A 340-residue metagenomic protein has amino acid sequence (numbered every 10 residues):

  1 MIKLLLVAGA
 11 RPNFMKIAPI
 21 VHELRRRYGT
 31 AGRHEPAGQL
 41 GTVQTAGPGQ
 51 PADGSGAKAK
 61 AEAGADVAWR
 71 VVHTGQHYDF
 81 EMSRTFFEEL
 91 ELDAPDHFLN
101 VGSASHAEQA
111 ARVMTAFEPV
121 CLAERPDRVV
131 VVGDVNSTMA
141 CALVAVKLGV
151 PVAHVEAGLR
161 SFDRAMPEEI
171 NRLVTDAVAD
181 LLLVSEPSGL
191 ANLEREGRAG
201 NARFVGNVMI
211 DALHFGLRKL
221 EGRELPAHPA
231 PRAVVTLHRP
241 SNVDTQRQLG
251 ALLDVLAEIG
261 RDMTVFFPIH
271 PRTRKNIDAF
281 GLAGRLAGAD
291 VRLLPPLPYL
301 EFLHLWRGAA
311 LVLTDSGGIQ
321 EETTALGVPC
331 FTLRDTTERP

Functional and structural regions predicted by a protein language model:
L5-A8, N13-R27, Q39, K58 (+3 more regions): Active-site and donor-binding regions of nucleotide-sugar-utilizing enzymes
R27-D66, G284: Intrinsically disordered, low-complexity terminal tails and inter-domain linkers enriched for S/T/G/P/D/E
G32-E35, P51, G64-Q109: Conserved nucleotide-sugar phosphate-binding/catalytic loop shared by glycosyltransferases and other
Q76, K219-G308: Donor-nucleotide binding loops and adjacent catalytic segments primarily of GT-B fold Leloir glycosyltransferases
H77-E81, N100, V178-Q246: A nucleotide-sugar donor-handling region in carbohydrate enzymes
F117, C121, H304-A309: Short alpha-helical donor nucleotide-sugar binding micro-motif in glycosyltransferases
V131-V132, L143, H154-V155, L182 (+1 more regions): A donor-sugar binding/catalytic signature common to diverse glycosyltransferases and related nucleotide-sugar
V132, V184-E186, V205, I269 (+1 more regions): Replace "coordinates the UDP/GDP/TDP-sugar" with "coordinates nucleotide-activated sugar donors
